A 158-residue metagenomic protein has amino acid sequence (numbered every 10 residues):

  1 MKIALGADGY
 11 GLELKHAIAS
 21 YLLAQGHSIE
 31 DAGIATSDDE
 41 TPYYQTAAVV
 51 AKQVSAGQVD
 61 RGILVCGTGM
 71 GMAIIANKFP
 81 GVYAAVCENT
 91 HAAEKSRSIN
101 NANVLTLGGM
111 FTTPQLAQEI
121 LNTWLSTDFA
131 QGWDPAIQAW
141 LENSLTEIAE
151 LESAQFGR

Functional and structural regions predicted by a protein language model:
A4-G6, Y10-L12, T90-R158: C-terminal binding/interaction regions
G6, E30-G33, G62-C66: Short, conserved beta-strand edge motifs with alternating hydrophobic and charged residues
E13-Q25: Short, solvent-exposed amphipathic alpha-helices that sit in or adjacent to ligand/effector-binding or catalytic
H16-A19, I74-K78, S98, Q118-E119: Short amphipathic alpha-helical segments
Q25, F79-P80, N100: Short, structured coil segments at secondary-structure junctions
S28-E40: A short beta-strand-loop structural module common to alpha/beta enzyme folds
T46-C87: Helix-adjacent hinge/juxtasegments
